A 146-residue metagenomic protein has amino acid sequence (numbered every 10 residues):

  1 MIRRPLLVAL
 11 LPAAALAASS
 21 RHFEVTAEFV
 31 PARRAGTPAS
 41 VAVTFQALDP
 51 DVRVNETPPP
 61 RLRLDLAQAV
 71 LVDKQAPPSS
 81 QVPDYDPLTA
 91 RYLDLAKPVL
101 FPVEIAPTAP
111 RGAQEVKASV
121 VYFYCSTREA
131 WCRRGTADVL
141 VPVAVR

Functional and structural regions predicted by a protein language model:
M1-I2, S19: Intrinsically disordered, low-complexity sequence elements enriched in Ser/Thr/Gly/Pro
R3-L7: N-terminal export leaders
V8-S19: Hydrophobic h-region of N-terminal signal peptides that target proteins for export in Gram-negative bacteria
A18-R146: Extracellular/lumen-exposed scaffold segments
